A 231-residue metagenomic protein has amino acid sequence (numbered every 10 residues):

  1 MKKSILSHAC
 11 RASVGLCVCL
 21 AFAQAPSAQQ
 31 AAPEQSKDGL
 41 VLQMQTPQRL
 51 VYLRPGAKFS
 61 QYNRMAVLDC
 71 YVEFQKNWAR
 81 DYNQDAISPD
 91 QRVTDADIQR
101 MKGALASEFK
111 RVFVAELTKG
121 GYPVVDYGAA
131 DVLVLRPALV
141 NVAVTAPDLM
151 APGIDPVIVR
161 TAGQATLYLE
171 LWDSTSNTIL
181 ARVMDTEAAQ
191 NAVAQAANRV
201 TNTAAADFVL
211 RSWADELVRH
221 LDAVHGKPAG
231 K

Functional and structural regions predicted by a protein language model:
K2-V14: Bacterial N-terminal signal peptides that target proteins for export
R11-A23: Bacterial N-terminal signal peptides
S27-S107, D222-K231: A structural "domain/chain start" motif
Q29-L53, T175-R182, A189-K231: C-terminal/domain-edge helix-coil "capping" segments
V51, R64-E73, V132-V140, Y168-E170 (+1 more regions): Soluble periplasmic/extracytoplasmic beta-strand elements of cell-envelope proteins
R92-L105, G121-V124, A196-A204: Second-shell loop/turn segments in exported
M101, L105, F109, F113 (+3 more regions): Stable alpha-helical elements in mature extracytoplasmic
A115, K119-T178, N191-A196: Surface-exposed short loop/turn segments
